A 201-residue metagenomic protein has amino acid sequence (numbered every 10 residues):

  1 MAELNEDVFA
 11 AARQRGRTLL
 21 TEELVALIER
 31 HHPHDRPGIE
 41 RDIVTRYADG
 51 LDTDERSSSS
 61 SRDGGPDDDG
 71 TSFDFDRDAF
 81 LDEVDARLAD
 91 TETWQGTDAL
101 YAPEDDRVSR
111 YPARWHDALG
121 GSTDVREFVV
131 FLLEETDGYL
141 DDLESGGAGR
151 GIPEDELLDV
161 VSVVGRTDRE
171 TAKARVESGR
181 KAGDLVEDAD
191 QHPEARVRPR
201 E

Functional and structural regions predicted by a protein language model:
M1-E201: Acidic, polar-rich N-terminal leader regions of halophilic archaeal proteins
